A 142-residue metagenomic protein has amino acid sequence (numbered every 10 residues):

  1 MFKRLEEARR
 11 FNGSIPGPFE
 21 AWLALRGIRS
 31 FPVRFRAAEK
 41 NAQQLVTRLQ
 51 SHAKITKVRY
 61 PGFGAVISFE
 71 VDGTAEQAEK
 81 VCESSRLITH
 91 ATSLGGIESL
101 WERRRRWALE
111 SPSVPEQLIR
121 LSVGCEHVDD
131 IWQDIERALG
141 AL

Functional and structural regions predicted by a protein language model:
M1-R103, P112-V114: Active-site C-terminal subdomain of aminotransferase-like
R34, S99-L142: PLP-dependent enzyme catalytic core of the Aspartate aminotransferase-like
